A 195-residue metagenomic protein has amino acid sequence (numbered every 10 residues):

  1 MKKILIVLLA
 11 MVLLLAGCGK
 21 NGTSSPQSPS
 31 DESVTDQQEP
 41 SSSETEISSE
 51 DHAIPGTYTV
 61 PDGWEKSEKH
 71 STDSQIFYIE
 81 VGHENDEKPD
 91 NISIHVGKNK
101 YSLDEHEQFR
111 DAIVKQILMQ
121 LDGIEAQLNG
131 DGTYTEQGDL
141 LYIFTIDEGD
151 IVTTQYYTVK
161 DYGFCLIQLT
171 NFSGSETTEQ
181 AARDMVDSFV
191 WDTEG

Functional and structural regions predicted by a protein language model:
M1-L5: Bacterial N-terminal signal peptides that target proteins for export
I6-L8, C18-F77, T170-G195: N-terminal targeting sequences that direct proteins away from the cytosol to non-cytosolic compartments
M11-V12: Repetitive helical segments and hydrophobic/amphipathic motifs
T57-L103: Secretory pathway targeting signatures of secreted, lumenal, and periplasmic proteins
L103-Q108, E176-Q180: Soluble non-cytosolic domains of exported or imported proteins
A112-T158: Signature of long, low-cysteine stretches enriched in small and polar/charged residues
D139-G195: Short, well-structured beta-strand
